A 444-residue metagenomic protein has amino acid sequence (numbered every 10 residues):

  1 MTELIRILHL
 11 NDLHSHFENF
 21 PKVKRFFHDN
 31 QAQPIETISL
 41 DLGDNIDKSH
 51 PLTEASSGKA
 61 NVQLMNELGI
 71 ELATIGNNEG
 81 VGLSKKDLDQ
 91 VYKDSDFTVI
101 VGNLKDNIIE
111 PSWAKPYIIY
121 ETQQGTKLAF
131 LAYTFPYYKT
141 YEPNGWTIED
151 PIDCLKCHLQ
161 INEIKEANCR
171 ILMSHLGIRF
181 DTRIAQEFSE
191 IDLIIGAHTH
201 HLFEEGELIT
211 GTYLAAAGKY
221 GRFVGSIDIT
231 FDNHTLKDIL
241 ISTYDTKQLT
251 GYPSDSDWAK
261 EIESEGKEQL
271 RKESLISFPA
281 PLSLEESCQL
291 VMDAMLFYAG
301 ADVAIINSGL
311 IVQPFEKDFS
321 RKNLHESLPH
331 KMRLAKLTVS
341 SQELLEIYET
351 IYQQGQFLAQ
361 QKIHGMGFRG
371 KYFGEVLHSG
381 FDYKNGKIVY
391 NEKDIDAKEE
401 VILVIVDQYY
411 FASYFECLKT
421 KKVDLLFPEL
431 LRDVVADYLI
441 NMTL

Functional and structural regions predicted by a protein language model:
M1-D245, L284-Q289, A294: Acidic, metal/ion-coordinating pockets
H16-F17, F315-L444: Feature captures C-terminal
E79, T134, I311, Q408-Y409: Short glycine-enriched loops at secondary-structure junctions
K139-P143, S226, Q248-S256, F315-E316 (+1 more regions): A short, polar/proline- and glycine-enriched secondary-structure boundary/capping micro-motif
I164-K165, F297, I305, L403: Metal-centered catalytic cores of metalloenzymes
A167-M173, S287, D302-S308, A359-I363: Flexible, glycine/charged-enriched surface loops at secondary-structure junctions
S174-H175, S308, I405-Q408: Structural motif
D232-F319, H325, L439-L444: A short C-terminal boundary segment appended to hydrolase-like catalytic domains
